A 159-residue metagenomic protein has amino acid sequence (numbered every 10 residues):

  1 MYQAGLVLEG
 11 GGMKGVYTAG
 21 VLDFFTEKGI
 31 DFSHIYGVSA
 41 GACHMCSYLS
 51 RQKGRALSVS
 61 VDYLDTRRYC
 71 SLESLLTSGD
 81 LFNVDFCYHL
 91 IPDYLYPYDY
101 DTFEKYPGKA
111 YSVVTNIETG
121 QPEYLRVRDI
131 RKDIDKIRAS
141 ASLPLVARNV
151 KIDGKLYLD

Functional and structural regions predicted by a protein language model:
M1-V38, C46-L158: Patatin-like phospholipase
